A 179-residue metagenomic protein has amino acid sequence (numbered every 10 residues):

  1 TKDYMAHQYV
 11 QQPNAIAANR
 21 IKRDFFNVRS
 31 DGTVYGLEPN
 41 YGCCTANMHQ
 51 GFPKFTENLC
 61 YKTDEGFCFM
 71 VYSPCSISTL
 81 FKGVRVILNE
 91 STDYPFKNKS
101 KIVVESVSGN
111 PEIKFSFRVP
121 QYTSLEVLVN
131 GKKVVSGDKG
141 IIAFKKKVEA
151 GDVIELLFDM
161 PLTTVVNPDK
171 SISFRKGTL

Functional and structural regions predicted by a protein language model:
T1-V119: Aromatic (Trp/Tyr) and acidic
F67, F158-L179: Glycine/proline-rich low-complexity spacer/linker segments in large multi-domain proteins
S100, G140-F144, D152: Short strand-edge motifs at loop-to-beta-strand transitions and within beta-strands of extracellular beta-rich domains
P111-F115, T123-L125, D152: Short beta-strand/loop motifs in extracellular/secreted proteins, especially within beta-sandwich accessory domains
V119, G151-L162: Short, hydrophobic/aromatic-enriched beta-strand segments in well-ordered soluble domains
Y122-K147, T164-N167: Solvent-exposed beta-strand/loop surfaces of large extracellular or lumenal domains
